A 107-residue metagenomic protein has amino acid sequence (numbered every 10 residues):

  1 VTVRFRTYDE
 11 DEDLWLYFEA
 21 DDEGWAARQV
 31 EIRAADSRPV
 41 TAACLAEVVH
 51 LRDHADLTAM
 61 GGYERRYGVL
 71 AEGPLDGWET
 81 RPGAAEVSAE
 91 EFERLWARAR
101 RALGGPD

Functional and structural regions predicted by a protein language model:
V1-D22: Short, extreme N-terminal segment that most often corresponds to the first beta-strand
V3-Y8, M60-G62, G83: Short linear motifs at secondary-structure transitions and domain/linker junctions
D11-W15, R38, D107: Intrinsic disorder/low-complexity detector
E12, L57-M60, P74-W78: Generic, low-specificity signal for short hydrophobic/alpha-helical stretches with a mild N-terminal bias, encompassing
A20-A26, L75: Short, solvent-exposed coil/turn segments at beta-strand boundaries
W25-A71: Acidic, aromatic-enriched beta-alpha/helix-loop junctions
Y67-D107: Short, compact, well-ordered microdomains
